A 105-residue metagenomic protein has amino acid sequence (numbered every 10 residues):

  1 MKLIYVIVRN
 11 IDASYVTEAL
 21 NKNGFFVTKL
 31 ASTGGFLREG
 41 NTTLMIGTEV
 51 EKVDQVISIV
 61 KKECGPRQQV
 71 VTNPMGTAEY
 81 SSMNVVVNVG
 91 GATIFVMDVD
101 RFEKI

Functional and structural regions predicted by a protein language model:
M1-I105: Positively charged, small/polar-rich N-terminal and surface patches that mediate targeting and assembly and bind
